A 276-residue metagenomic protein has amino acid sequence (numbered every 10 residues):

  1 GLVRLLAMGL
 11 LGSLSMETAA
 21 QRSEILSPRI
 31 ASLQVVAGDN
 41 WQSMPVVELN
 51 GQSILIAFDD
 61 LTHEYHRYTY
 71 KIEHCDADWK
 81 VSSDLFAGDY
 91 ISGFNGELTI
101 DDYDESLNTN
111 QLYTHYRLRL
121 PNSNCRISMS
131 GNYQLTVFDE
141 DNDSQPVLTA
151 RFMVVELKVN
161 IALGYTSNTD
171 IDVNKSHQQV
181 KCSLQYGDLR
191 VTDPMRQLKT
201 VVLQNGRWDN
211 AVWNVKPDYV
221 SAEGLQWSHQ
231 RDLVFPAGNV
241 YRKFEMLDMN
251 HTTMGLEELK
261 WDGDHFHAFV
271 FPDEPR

Functional and structural regions predicted by a protein language model:
G1-R22: Bacterial Sec-dependent N-terminal signal peptides
I25, V154-H177: Low-complexity, Pro/Ser/Thr- and charge-rich linker/hinge segments at domain boundaries
A31-D76, V173-Y186: Contiguous beta-strand segments within globular domains
E64-N95, T192-V215: Extended low-complexity, serine/threonine- and proline-enriched intrinsically disordered segments
Y70-I72, G131-F138, L233-E257: Short, aromatic- and glycine-rich surface loops/edge beta-strands on solvent-exposed regions
T99-D102, L107-P121, S221-K243: Aromatic sugar-binding surface patches on proteins that engage polysaccharides or sugar-phosphate polymers
L112-N124, S130-G131, L135-E140: Ligand-binding face of N-terminal immunoglobulin V-set domains in extracellular IgSF glycoproteins
D143-L163, L256-R276: Short beta-strand elements
